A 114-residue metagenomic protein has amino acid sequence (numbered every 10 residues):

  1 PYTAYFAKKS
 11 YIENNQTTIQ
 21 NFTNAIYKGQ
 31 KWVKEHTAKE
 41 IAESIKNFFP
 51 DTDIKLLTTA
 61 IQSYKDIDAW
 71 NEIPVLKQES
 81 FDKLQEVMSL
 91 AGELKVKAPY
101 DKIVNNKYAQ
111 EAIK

Functional and structural regions predicted by a protein language model:
P1-I12, T23-I26, Q62-D66, D101-I113: Periplasmic-binding protein-like
I12-L94: Secondary-structure end/capping motifs
D82-K114: Conserved C-terminal helix/tail region of periplasmic/extracytoplasmic solute-binding proteins
